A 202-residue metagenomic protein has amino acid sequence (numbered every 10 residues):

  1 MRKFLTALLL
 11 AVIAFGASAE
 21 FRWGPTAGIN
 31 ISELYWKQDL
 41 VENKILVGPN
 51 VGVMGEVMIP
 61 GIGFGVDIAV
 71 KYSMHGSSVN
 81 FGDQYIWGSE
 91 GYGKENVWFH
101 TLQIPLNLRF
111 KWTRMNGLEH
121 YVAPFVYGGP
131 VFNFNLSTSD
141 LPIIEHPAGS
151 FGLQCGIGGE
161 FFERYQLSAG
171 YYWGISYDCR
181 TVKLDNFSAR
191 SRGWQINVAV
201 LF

Functional and structural regions predicted by a protein language model:
L10-S18: Hydrophobic h-region of N-terminal signal peptides that target proteins for export in Gram-negative bacteria
A19-F21, I59-F64, T113-A123: Short loop/turn motifs that connect adjacent beta-strands in outer-membrane beta-barrel proteins
F21-A27, P49, F64-I68, I104 (+4 more regions): Transmembrane beta-strands of outer-membrane beta-barrel proteins
G28-S32, A69-S73, V131-N133, G170-G174 (+1 more regions): Outer-membrane beta-barrel pore domains and translocons
N30, P105, S188-F202: Outer-membrane beta-barrel "beta-signal"
L34-N43, M74-H100, F134-G149, S176-W194: Flexible, solvent-exposed loop segments that connect beta-strands
L46-G52, G63, F99-P105, S150-Q154 (+1 more regions): Transmembrane beta-barrel architecture of outer-membrane proteins
G55-I59, L108-W112, F134, G159-F161 (+2 more regions): Residue-level signature of outer-membrane beta-barrel architecture
